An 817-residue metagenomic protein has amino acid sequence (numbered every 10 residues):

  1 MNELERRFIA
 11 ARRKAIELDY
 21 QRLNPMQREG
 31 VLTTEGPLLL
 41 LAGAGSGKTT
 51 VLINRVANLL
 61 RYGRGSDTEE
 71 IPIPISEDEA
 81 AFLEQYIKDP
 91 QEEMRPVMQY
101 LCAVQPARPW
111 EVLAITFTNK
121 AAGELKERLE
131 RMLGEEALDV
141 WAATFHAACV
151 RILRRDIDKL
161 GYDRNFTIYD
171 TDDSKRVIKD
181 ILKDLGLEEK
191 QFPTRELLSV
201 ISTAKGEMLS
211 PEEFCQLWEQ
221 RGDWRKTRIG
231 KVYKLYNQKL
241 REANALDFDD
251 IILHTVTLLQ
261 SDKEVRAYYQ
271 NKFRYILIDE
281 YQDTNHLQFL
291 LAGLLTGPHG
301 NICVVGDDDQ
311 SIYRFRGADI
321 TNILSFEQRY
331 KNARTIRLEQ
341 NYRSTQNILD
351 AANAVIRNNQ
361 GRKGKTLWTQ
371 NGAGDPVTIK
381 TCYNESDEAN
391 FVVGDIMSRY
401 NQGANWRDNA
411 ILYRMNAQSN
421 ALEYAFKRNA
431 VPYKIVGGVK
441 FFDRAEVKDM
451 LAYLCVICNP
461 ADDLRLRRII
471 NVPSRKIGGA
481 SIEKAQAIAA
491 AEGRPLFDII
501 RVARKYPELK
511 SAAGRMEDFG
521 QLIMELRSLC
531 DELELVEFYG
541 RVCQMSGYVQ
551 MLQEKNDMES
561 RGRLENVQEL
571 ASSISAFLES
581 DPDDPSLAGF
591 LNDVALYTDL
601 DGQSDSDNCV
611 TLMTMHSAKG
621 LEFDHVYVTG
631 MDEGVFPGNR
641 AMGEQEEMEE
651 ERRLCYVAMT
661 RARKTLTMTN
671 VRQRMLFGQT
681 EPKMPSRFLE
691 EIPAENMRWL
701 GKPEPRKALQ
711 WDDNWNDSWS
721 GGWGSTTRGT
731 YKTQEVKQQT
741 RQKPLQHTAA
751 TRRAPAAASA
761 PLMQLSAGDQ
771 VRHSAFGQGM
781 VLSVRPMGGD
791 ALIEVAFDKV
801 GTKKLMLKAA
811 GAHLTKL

Functional and structural regions predicted by a protein language model:
M1-K14, E70-A103, A694-S774, M780-R785 (+4 more regions): Acidic, low-complexity intrinsically disordered tails
M1-R164, I168, A267, T321 (+1 more regions): P-loop NTPase Walker
R22, Y86-V97, F145-C149, T227-Y275 (+3 more regions): Conserved helicase/translocase P-loop NTPase motor core
G30, T34, F117, A137-V140 (+5 more regions): ATP-hydrolysis module of ASCE/P-loop NTPase motor domains, specifically the Walker B Asp-Glu catalytic pair
T49-L52, D67, I75-S76, A81 (+9 more regions): Helicase P-loop NTPase motor core
W218-G222, N405, S419-V431, R444 (+5 more regions): Conserved helicase C-terminal RecA-like lobe
Q270, L277-T284, V305-G306, V628: Hydrophobic residues in beta-strands of the RecA-like P-loop NTPase core, especially within AAA+ ATPase
Q282-G361, K365-Q370, A487-A490, D498 (+1 more regions): Conserved helicase motor core of SF1/SF2 NTP-dependent helicases
